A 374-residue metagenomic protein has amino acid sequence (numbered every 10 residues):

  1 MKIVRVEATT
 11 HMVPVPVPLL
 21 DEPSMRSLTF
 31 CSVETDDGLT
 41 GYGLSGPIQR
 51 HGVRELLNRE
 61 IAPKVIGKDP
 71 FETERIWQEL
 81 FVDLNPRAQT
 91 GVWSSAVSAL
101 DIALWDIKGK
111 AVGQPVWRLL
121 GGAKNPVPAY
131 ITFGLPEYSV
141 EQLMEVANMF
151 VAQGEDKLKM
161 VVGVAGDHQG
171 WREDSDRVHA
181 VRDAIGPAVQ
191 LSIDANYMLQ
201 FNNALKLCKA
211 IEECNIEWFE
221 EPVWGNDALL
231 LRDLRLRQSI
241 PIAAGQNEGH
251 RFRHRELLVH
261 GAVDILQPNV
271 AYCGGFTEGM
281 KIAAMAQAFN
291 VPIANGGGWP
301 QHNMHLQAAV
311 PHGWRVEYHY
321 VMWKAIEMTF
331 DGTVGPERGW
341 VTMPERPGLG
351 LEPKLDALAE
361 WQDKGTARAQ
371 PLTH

Functional and structural regions predicted by a protein language model:
M1-Y42, G46, A325-E327: Structured beta-strand/loop patches that form or line metal/cofactor-binding pockets in enzymes
I3, G38, I61, L100 (+8 more regions): Conserved, mostly hydrophobic/aromatic
M25, K209, N215, N226-W340: Shared catalytic-loop signature of beta/alpha-barrel
E34-A111: Metal- or metallocofactor-binding catalytic centers and their adjacent structured scaffolds across diverse enzyme
S45, I131-F133, M160-V162, I193-Y197 (+6 more regions): A cross-domain feature marking catalytic cores of carbohydrate-active enzymes and several ubiquitous metabolic/repair
D101-L135: Glycine-rich, aromatic-flanked loop segments that form ligand/cofactor-binding clefts across common enzyme folds
P126-Q238: Metal-dependent enolase-superfamily TIM-barrel catalytic cores that perform enediolate-based chemistry
T329-H374: C-terminal extensions of enzymes
